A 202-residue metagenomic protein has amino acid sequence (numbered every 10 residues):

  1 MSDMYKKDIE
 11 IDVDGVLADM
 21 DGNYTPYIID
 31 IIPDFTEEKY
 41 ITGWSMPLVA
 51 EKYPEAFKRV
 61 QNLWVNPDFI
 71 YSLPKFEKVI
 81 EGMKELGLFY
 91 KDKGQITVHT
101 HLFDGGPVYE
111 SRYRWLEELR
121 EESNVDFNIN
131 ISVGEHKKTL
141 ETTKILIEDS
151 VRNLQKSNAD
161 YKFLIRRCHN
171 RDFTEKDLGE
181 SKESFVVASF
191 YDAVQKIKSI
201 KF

Functional and structural regions predicted by a protein language model:
S2-R59: Active-site neighborhood of HAD-like aspartate-dependent phosphohydrolases
A18-D21, T25-P26, G94-I96, G105-S111 (+3 more regions): Short catalytic/ligand-binding loop motif for oxyanion handling, primarily in non-cytosolic enzymes, centered on
D34, G43-K84, L88: Metal-dependent phosphoesterase signature
I70-K75, V79-R112: Substrate-recognition element of Asp-dependent hydrolases with the DxDx(T/V) motif
H99-I147, V151-Q155: Substrate-recognition "cap/lid" segment bordering the active-site pocket of phosphatases
I129-G134, E180-A193: Short acidic-hydrophobic, aromatic-tinged amphipathic segments that line or gate anion-handling sites
K138-L140, D192-F202: Short amphipathic alpha-helix with an adjacent loop that forms part of the alpha/beta core around
I145-F185: Acidic, Mg2+-coordinating phosphoryl-transfer loop and its flanking beta/alpha structural elements, shared across
